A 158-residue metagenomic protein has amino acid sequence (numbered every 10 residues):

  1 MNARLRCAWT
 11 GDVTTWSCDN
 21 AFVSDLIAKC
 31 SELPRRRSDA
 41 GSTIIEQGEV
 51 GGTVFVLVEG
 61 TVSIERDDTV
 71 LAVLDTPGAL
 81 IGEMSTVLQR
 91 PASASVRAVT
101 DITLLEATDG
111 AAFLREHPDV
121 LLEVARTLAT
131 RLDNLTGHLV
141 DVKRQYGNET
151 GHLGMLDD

Functional and structural regions predicted by a protein language model:
N2-A40, G110, E116: Cyclic nucleotide-binding regulatory module and flanking cytosolic helices
R6-A8, T69, V99, L114-R115 (+2 more regions): Structured alpha-helical
C30-S31, G48-G51, D68: Short, small/polar residue-rich loop motifs at catalytic or cofactor-binding pockets
S31, V73-A129: Cyclic-nucleotide recognition modules
R37, V56, V73-L74: Residue-level "contact hotspot" at macromolecular interaction interfaces
A40, I44-E49: Short phosphate-coordinating micro-motif centered on Lys-Gly-acidic
G52-S63, D67, P77-A79: Glycine- and acidic-residue-biased ligand/ion/polar-headgroup-sensing regions
A129-D158: Polybasic "coupling" helices that flank or enter modular domains
